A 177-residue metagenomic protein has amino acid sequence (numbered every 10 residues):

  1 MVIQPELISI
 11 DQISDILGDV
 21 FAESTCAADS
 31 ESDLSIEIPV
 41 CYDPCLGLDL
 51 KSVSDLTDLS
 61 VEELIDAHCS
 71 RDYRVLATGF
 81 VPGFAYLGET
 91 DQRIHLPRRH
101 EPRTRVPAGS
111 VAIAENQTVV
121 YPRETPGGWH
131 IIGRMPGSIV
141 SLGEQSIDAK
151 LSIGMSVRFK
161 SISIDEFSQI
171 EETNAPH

Functional and structural regions predicted by a protein language model:
V2-H177: Glycine-rich active-site loops that engage anionic ligands at enzyme catalytic sites
